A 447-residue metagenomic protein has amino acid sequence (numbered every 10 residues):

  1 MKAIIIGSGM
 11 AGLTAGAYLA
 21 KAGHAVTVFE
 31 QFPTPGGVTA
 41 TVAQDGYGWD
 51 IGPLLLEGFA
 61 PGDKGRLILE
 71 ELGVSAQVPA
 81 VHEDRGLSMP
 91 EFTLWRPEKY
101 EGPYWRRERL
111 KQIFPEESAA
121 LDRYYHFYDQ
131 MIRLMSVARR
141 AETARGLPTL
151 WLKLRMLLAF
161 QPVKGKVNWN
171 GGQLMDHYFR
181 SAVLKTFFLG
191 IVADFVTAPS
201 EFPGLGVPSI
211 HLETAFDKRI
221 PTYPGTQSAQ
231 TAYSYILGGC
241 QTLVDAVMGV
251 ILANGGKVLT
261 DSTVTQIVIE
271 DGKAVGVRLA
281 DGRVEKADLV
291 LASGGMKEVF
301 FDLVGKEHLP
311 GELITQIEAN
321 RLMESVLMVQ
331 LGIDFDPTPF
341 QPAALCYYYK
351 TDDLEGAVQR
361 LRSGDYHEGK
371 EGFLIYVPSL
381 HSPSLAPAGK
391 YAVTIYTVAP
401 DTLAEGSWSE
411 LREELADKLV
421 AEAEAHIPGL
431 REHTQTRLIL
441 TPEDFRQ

Functional and structural regions predicted by a protein language model:
M1-R140: N-terminal glycine-rich phosphate/pyrophosphate-binding loop and immediately adjacent elements
G58, P103, E117, L121 (+9 more regions): Generic structural signal for well-ordered, non-membrane alpha-helical segments in soluble metabolic enzymes
Q77-P79, K257-L259, Q435: General small-molecule cofactor/ligand-binding pocket signal
R85-L87, T265-I269, T436-F445: A glycine-rich phosphate-binding loop feature that marks nucleotide/adenosyl-phosphate handling sites
D129-N254: Active-site/ligand-binding neighborhood in enzyme catalytic cores
Y235-L237, T263-A386: Mid-domain catalytic core of redox enzymes that form a hydrophobic substrate pocket/lid adjacent to a catalytic redox
I251-V264: A conserved beta-strand/loop element that lines the FAD pocket in flavoprotein oxidoreductases
D334-R446: C-terminal segments that line or cap access tunnels to active or ligand-binding sites in enzymes and enzyme-associated
